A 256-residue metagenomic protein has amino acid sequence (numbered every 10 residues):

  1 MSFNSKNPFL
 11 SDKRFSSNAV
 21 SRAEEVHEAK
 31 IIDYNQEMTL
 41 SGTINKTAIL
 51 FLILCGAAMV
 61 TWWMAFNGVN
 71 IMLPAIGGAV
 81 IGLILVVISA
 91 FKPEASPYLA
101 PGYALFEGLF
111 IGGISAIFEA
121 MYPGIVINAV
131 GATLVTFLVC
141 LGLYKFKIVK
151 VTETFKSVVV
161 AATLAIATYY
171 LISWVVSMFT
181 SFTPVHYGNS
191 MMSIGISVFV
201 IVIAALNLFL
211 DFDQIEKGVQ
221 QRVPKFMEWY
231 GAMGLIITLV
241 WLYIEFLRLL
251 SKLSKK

Functional and structural regions predicted by a protein language model:
M1-K256: A hydrophobic alpha-helical transmembrane-helix feature that marks the membrane cores and membrane-interface segments
